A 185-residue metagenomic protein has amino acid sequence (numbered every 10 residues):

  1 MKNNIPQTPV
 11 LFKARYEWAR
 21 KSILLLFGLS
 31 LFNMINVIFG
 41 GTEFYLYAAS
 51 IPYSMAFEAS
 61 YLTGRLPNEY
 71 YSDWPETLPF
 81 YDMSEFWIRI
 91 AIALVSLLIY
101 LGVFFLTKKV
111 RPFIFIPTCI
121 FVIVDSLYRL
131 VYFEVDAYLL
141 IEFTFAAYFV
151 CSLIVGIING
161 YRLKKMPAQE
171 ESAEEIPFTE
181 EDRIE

Functional and structural regions predicted by a protein language model:
M1-E185: Topology signature of small-to-medium multi-pass alpha-helical membrane proteins
